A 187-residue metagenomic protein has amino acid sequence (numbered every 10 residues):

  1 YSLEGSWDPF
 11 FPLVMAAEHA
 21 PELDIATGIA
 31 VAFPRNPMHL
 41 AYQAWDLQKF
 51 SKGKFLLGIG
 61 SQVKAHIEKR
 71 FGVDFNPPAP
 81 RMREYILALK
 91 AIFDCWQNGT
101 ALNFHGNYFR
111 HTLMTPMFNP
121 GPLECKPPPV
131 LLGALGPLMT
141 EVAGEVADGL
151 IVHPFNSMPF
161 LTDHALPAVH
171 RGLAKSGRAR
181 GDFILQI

Functional and structural regions predicted by a protein language model:
Y1-I187: Active-site-adjacent structural elements that line small-molecule/cofactor binding pockets in enzymes
